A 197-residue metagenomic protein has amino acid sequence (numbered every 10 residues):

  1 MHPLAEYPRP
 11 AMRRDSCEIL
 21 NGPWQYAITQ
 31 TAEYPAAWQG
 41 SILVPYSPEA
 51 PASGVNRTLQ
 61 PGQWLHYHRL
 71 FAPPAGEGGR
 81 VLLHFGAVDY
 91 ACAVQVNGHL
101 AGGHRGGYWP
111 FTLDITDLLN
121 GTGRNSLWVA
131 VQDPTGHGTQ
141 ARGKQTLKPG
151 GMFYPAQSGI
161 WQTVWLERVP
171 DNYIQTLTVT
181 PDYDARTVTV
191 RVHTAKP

Functional and structural regions predicted by a protein language model:
M1-C17: N-terminal pre-domain segments of enzymes
E6-A11, Q25-T29, R57-I174: Accessory beta-strand-rich segments of carbohydrate-active enzymes
R14-D15, T58-P61, T180-Y183: Short, solvent-exposed beta-strand/turn "edge" segments of beta-rich domains on protein surfaces
C17, N21, P35, W64-H66 (+3 more regions): A general secondary-structure signal for short beta-strands and their flanking turns/coil in non-transmembrane regions
L20-P45: Predominantly extracellular/luminal regions of secreted and cell-surface proteins, especially disulfide-bonded
P48-N56: N-terminal glycine-rich cofactor-binding segment
R168-P197: Surface beta-strand/loop "capping" patches
